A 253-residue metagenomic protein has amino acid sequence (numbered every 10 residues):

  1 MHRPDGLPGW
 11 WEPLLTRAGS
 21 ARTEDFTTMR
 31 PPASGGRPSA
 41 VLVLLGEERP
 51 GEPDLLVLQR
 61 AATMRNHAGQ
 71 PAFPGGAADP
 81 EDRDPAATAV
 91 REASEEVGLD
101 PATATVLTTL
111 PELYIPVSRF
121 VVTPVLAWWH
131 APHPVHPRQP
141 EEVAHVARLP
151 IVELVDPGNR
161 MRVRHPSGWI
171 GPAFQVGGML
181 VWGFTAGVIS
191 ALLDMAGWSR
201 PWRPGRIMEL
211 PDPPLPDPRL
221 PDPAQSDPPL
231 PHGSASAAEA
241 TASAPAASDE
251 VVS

Functional and structural regions predicted by a protein language model:
M1-A72, A77-E95, L99-P132, R164 (+1 more regions): N-terminal leader/linker segments that precede catalytic domains of diphosphate-processing enzymes
P134-H136: Short, conserved charged micro-motifs
R138-Q175: NUDIX/MutT-family hydrolases
